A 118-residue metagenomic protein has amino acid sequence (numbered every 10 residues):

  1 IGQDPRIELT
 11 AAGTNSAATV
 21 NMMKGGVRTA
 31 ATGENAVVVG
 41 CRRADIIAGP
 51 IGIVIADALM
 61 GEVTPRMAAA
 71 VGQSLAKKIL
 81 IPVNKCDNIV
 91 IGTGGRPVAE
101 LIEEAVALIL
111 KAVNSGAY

Functional and structural regions predicted by a protein language model:
I1-G2: Gly/Ala-rich phosphate-binding loop of Rossmann-like dinucleotide-binding domains, activating on the conserved
R6-I7, Q73-K78: A short helix->loop->beta-strand "cap" motif at the edges of active sites that frequently abuts
T10-T32, N88-I89: N-terminal beta-loop-helix "entrance" segment that forms/cooperates in small-molecule cofactor or anionic ligand
A12-N15, G33-N35, P50-G52, A76 (+1 more regions): Fold-independent oxyanion-binding glycine-rich loops and adjacent beta-strand/coil segments at enzyme active sites
G13-A17, V39-R42, E62, R66 (+1 more regions): Conserved active-site and cofactor/substrate-binding residues in soluble primary-metabolism enzymes
V27, D57, T93-R96: Short glycine-enriched, charge-decorated loop/helix-capping segments at active-site entrances that position
T29-M67: Glycine-rich phosphate-binding loop
L80-Y118: Short, glycine-/small-residue-rich phosphate/pyrophosphate-handling segment
